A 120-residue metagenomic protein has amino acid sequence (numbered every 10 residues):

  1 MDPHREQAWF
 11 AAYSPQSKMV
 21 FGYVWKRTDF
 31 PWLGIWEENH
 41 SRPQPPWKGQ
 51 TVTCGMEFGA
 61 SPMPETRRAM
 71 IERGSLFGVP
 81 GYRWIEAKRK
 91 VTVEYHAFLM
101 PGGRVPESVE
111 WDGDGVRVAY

Functional and structural regions predicted by a protein language model:
M1-A87: A contiguous, surface-exposed recognition patch within enzymatic or periplasmic domains that forms
P62-P64, V91, V105: A generic structural micro-environment signature that highlights single residues at secondary-structure boundaries
R83-P101: Short Pro-Gly-centered flexible turn/kink motifs
P101-Y120: Terminal connector regions
